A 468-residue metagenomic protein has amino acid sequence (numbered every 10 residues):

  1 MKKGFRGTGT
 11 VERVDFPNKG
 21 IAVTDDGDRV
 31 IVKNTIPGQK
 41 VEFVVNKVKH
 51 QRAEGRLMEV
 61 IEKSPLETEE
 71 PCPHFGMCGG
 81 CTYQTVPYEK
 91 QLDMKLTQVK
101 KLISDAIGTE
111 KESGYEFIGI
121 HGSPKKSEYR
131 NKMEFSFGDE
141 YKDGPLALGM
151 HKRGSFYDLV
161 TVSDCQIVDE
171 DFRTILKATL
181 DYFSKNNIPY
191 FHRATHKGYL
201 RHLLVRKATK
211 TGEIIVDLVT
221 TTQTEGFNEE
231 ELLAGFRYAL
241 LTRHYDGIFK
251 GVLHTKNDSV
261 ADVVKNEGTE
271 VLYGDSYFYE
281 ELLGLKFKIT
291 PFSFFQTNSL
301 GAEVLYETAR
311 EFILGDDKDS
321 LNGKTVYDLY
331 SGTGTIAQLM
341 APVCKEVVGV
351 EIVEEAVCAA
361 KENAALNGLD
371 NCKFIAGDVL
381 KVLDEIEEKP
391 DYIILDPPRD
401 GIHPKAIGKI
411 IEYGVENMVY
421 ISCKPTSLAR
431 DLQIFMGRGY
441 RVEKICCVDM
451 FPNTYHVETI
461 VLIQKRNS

Functional and structural regions predicted by a protein language model:
M1-G7, R13-P17, T222-S468: Rossmann-like S-adenosyl-L-methionine
M1-H74, K111, R153, K373 (+1 more regions): Terminal RNA-binding accessory module
G20-D25, G149-K152, D217-V219, A360: Short, acidic/hydrophobic/Gly-rich beta-strand patch recurrent on exposed beta strands that often constitutes part
G38, V168, N298: Short, conserved phosphate/pyrophosphate- and ester-handling motifs at nucleotide-, phospho-/glycolipid
E59-E70, G79-Y190, K210: Extended interfacial segments that mediate partner engagement and assembly in macromolecular machines
I118-K126, R193, L200-H202, C447-M450: Short, solvent-exposed loop/turn elements at beta->coil junctions and helix N-caps that rim active or binding pockets
Y157-R201, T222-H254: Internal alpha/beta scaffold segment
R206-A208: Structural signature of eukaryotic scaffold interfaces centered on beta-propeller domains
